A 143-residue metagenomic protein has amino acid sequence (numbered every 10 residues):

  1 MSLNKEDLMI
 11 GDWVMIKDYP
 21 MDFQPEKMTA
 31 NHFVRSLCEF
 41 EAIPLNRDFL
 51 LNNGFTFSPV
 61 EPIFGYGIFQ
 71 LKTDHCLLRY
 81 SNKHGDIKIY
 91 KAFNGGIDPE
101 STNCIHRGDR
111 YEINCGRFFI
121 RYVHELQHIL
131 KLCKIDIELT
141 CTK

Functional and structural regions predicted by a protein language model:
M1-L8: Mixed-charge, Lys/Arg-rich low-complexity intrinsically disordered regions
E6, W13, P20-V34: Short beta-strand-centered aromatic/proline hotspots
G11-V14, C38-E39: Generic structural signal for buried aliphatic residues
Q24, M28-N31, S58-R117: Acidic, low-complexity, intrinsically disordered interaction modules
H32-P44: Short, structured interface segments
P44-S58: Amphipathic alpha-helical segments
F55-E61, C141-K143: Short amphipathic alpha-helical segments with coiled-coil-like heptad repeat character
R107-K143: Ampiphathic alpha-helical segments that act as solvent-exposed interaction surfaces
